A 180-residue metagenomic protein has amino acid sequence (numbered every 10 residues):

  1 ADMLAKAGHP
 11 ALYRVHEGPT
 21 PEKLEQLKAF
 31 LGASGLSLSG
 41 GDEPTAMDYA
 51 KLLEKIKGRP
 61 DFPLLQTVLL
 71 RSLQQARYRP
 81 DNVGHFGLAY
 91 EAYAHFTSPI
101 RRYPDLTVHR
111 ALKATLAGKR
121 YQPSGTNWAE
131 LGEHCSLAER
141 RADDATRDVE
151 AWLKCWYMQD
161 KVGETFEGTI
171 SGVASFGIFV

Functional and structural regions predicted by a protein language model:
A1-V180: Append "with occasional cross-activation on large, charged helical scaffolds in nucleic-acid assemblies
